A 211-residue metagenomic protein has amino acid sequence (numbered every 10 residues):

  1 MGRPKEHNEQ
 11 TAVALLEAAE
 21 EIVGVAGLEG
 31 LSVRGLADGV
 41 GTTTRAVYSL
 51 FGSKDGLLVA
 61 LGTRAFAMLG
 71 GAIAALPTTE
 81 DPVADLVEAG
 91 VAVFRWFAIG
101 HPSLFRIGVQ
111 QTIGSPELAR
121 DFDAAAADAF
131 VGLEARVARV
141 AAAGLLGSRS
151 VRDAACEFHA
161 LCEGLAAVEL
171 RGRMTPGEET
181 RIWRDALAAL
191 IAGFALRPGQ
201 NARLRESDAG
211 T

Functional and structural regions predicted by a protein language model:
M1-Q10, E80, P198-T211: N-terminal intrinsically disordered/low-complexity leader segments
T11-E20, L36, L61-A65, L69 (+2 more regions): Generic hydrophobic, amphipathic alpha-helix propensity
A14, A18, I22-G56, A60: Helix-turn-helix
A60, A74-S103, A155-F158: Hydrophobic alpha-helical connector segments
T63-A89, L118-A127: Amphipathic alpha-helical linker/stalk segments
F97, A135, R139, H159-G177 (+1 more regions): Amphipathic C-terminal alpha-helical segment
I99-E117, A167-R173: Amphipathic alpha-helical segments used for helix-helix packing
I107, E117-A143, R152-C156, R181-I191: Amphipathic alpha-helical packing segments from all-alpha helical-bundle domains
